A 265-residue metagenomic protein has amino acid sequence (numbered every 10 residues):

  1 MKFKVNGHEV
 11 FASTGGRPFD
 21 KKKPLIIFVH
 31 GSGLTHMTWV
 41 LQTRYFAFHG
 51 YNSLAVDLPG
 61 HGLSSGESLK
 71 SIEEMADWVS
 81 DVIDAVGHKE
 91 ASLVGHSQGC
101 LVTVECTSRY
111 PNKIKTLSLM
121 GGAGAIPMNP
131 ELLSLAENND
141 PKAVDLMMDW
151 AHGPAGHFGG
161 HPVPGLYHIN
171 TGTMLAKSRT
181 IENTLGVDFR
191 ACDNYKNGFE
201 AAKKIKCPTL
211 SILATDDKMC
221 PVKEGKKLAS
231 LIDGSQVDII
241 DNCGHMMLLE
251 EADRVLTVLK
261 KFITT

Functional and structural regions predicted by a protein language model:
F3-G15, V40-F48, N52-Q98, T257: Active-site loop/oxyanion-hole signature of alpha/beta-hydrolase fold enzymes
K22-G31: Short beta-strand element of the alpha/beta-hydrolase
G31-L34, S97: Active-site glycine-rich loops that stabilize anionic/oxyanionic intermediates across multiple enzyme folds
L101-L146: Flexible "cap/lid" loop of the alpha/beta hydrolase fold
S134-K204: Conserved alpha/beta-hydrolase catalytic His-Asp/Glu region
I205, S211-L213, D217: Short beta-strand/loop motif that positions the catalytic acidic residue of the alpha/beta-hydrolase fold
K218-E224: Conserved alpha/beta-hydrolase "acid-adjacent" motif
S235-T265: Catalytic active-site module of serine/aspartate enzymes centered on a nucleophile-bearing elbow/loop
